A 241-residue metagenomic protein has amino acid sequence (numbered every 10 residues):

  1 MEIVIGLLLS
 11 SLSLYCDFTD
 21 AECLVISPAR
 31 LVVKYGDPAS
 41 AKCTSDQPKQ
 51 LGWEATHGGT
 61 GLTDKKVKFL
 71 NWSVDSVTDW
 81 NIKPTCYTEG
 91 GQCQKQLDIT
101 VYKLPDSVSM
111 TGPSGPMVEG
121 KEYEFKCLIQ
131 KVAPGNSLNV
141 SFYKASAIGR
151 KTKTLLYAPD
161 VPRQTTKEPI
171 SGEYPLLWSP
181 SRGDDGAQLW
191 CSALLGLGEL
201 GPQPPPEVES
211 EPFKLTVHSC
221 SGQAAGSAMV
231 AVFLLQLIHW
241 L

Functional and structural regions predicted by a protein language model:
M1-L31, Y35-D37, A41-G59, W80-I99 (+1 more regions): N-terminal Sec-dependent signal peptide, specifically the hydrophobic helical h-region
E2-G6, V33-P38, K65-K68, D75-Y87 (+5 more regions): Solvent-exposed loop/turn motifs of extracellular immunoglobulin-like beta-sandwich domains
D20-S27, L104-P113: Proline-enriched interdomain boundary motifs that mark the N-terminal boundary and often initiate the first structured
P28-V33, T111-V118, Q130: Short beta-strand segments of immunoglobulin-like
C43, W53, C86, C127 (+2 more regions): Core motif of extracellular immunoglobulin-like domains
Q47-H57, K131-S146: Solvent-exposed loop segments of extracellular immunoglobulin-like
H57-W72, T152-K167: Solvent-exposed serine/threonine-rich low-complexity stretches and specific carbohydrate-binding patches
T85-P105, A187-H218: Extracellular/luminal immunoglobulin-like beta-sandwich modules
